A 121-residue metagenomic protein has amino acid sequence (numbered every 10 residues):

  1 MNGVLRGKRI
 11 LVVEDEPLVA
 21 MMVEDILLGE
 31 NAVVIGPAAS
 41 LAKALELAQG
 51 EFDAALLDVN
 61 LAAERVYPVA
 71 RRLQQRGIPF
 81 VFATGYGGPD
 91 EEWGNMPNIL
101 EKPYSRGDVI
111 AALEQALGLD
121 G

Functional and structural regions predicted by a protein language model:
M1-R9, N98, S105-G121: Non-catalytic signal-transmission and effector/linker regions of two-component phosphorelay proteins
E14: Conserved acidic carboxylate
P17-G36: Two-component/phosphorelay signaling modules centered on CheY-like receiver
P37-A54: Acidic, metal-coordinating helix/loop segments flanking the phosphotransfer/catalytic sites of two-component signaling
D58: Active-site residues of response regulator receiver
L61, F80: Receiver (REC) domain active-site loop signature in two-component systems and cognate sites in sensor histidine kinases
A63-P68: Acidic catalytic/metal-coordinating carboxylates
A83-T84: Hydrophobic/aromatic residues positioned on beta-strands within the core alpha/beta folds
